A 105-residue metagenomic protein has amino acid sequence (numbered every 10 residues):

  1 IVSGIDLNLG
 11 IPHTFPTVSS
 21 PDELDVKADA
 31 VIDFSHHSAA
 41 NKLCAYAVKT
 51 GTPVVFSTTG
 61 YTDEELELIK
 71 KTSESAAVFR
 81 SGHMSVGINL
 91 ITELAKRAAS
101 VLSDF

Functional and structural regions predicted by a protein language model:
I1-K49: N-terminal glycine-/serine-/threonine-rich beta1-alpha1-beta2 phosphate-ribose binding loop of Rossmann-like
D25, R80-S81: A short, mixed-charge helix-start or loop-turn motif at secondary-structure junctions
S38-T52, S57-R80, V86-A99: Rossmann-fold NAD(P)-binding glycine/threonine-rich loop
V101-F105: Short, structured loop/turn "capping" segments at alpha-beta junctions
